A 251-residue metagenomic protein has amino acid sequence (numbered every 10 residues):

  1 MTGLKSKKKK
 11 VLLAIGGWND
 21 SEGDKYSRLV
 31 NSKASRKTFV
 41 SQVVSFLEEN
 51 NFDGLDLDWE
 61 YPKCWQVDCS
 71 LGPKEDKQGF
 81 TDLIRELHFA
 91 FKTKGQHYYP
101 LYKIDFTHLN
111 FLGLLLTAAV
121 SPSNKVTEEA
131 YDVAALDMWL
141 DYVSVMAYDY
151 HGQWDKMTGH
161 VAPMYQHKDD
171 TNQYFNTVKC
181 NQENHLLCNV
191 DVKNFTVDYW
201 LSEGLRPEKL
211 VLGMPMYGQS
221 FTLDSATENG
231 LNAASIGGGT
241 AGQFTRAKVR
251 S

Functional and structural regions predicted by a protein language model:
M1-L47, K63-C64, L71-Q78, E86: Glycan-recognition patch characteristic of GH18 chitinases/ENGases and related GlcNAc/peptidoglycan-binding proteins
K9, D53, E208: Short coil/turn segments at beta-strand junctions that form active-site/ligand-binding loops
G17-W18, L55, H160, Q219: Gly/Ser/Thr-rich helix-start
S32-D56, Y131-Y150: Structural recognition of alpha->loop->beta junctions
P62-V249: Substrate-binding surface in catalytic domains of secreted glycosidases
